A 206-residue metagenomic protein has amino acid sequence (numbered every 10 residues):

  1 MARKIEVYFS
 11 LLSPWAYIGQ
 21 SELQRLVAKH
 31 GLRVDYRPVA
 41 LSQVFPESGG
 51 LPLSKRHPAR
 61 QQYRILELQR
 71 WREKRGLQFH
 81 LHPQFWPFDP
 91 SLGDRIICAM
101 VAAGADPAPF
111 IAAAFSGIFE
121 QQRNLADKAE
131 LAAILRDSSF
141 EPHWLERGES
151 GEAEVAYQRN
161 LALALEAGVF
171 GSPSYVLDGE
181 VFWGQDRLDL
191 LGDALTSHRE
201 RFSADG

Functional and structural regions predicted by a protein language model:
R3-E6, L11-L32, A102-A105, P109 (+1 more regions): C-terminal cap of thioredoxin/glutaredoxin-like
L11, Y17-I118, F202: Structural alpha/beta surface segment adjacent to cysteine/selenocysteine redox centers across thiol/disulfide enzymes
